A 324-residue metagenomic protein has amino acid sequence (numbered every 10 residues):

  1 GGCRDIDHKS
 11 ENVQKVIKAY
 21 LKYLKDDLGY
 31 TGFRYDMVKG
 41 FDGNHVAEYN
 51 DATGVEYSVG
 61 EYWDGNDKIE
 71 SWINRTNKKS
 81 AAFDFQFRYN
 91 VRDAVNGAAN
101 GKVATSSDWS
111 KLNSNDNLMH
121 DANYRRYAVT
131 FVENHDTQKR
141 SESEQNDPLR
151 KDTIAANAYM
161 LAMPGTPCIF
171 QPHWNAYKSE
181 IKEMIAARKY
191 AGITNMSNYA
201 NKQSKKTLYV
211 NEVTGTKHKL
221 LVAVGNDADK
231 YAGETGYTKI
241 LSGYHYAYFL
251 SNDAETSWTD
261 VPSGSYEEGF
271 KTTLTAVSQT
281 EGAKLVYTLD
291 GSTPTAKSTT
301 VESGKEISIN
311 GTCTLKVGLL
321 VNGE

Functional and structural regions predicted by a protein language model:
G1-D7: Aromatic- and acidic-residue-enriched carbohydrate-binding clefts of CAZyme catalytic domains
D5, R34, E306: Short aromatic/hydrophobic contact patches that present stacked aromatics for nucleic-acid/ligand binding
H8-N12, P148: Short, surface-exposed alpha-helical recognition segments that flank or form part of ligand/macromolecule-binding
K15: Aromatic- and glycine-enriched glycan-recognition loops and surfaces that form the carbohydrate-binding subsites
A19-D253: Active-site-proximal helices and loops of the catalytic beta/alpha 8
D253-E324: Short, compositionally stereotyped local motifs that mark structural "simplifiers"
